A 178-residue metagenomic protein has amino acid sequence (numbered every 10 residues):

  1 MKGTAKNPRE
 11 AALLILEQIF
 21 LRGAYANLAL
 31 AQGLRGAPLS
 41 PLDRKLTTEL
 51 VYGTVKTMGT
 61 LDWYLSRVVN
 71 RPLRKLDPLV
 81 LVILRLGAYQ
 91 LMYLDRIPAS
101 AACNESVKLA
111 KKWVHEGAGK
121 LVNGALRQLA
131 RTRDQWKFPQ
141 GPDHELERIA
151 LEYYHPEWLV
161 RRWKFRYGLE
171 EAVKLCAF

Functional and structural regions predicted by a protein language model:
M1-F178: Class I Rossmann-like S-adenosyl-L-methionine
